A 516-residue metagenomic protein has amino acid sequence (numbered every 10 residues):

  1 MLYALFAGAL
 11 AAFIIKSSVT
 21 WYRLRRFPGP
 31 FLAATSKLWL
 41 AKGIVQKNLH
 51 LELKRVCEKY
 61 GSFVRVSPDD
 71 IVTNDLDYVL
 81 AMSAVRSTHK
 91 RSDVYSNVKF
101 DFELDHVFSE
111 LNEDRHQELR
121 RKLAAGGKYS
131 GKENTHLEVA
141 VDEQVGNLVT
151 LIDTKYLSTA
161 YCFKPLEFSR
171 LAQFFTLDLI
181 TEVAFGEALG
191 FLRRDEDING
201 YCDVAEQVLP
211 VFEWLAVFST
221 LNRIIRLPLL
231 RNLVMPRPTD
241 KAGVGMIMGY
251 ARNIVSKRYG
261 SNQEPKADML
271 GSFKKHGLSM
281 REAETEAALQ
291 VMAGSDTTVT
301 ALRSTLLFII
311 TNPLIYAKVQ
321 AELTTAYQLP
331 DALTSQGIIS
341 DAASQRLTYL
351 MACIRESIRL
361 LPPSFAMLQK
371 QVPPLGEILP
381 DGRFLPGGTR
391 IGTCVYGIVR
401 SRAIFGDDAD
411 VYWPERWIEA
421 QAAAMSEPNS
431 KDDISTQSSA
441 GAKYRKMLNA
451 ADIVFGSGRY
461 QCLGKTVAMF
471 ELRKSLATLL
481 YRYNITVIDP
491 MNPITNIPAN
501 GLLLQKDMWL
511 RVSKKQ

Functional and structural regions predicted by a protein language model:
L2-E118, D142-N147, F175, Q207 (+7 more regions): N-terminal membrane-proximal hinge/A-helix region immediately C-terminal to the signal-anchor transmembrane segment
L32, V141-D142, C162, G200-Q207 (+7 more regions): Cytochrome P450 I-helix active-site segment
E58, S62-V64, G271-R281, G337-E356 (+1 more regions): Cytochrome P450 C-terminal beta-domain/meander region
S92-F100, T135-L302, K318, D341: Cytochrome P450 heme-thiolate monooxygenase catalytic core
E286-A288, R303, P380-F384, R390 (+3 more regions): C-terminal, well-structured subdomains that either form a transmembrane helix-short loop-helix hairpin in multi-pass
T297-I310, S475: Short, small-residue alpha-helix embedded
P313-I315, M447-D452, R459-Q461, K465-L502: Cytochrome P450 heme-binding "Cys pocket" and the immediately downstream C-terminal segment
T393-A442: Conserved cytochrome P450 K-helix/beta-meander segment immediately N-terminal to the heme-binding cysteine loop
